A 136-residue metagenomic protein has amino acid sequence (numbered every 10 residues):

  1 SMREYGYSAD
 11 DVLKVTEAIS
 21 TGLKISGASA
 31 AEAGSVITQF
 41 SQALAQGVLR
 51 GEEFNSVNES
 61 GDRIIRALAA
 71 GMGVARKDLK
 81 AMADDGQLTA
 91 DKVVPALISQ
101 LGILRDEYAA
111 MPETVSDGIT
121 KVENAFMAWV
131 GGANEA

Functional and structural regions predicted by a protein language model:
S1-K14, A18-A28, E32-S35, Q39-A136: Low-complexity, glycine/alanine/serine/threonine- and acidic/polar-rich repeat/linker tracts characteristic of secreted
